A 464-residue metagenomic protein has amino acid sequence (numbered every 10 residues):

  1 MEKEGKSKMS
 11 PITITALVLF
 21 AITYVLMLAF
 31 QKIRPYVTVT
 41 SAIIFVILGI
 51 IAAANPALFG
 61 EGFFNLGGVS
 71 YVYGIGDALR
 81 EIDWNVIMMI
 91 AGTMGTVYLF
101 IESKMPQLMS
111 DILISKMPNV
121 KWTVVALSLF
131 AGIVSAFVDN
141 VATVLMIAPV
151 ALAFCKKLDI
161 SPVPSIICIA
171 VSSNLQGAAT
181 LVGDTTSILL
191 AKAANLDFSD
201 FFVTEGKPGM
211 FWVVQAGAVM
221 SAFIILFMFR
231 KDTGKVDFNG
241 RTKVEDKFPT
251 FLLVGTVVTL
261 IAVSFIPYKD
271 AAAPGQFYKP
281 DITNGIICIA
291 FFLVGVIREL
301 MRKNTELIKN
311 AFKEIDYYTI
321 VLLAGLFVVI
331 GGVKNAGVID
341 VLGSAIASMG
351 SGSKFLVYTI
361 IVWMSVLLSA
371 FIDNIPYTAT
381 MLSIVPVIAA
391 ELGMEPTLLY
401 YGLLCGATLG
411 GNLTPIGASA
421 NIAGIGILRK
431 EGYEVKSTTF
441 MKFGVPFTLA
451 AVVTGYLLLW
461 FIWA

Functional and structural regions predicted by a protein language model:
M1-E102, L108, G206-S344, F443-A464: Hydrophobic transmembrane alpha-helices of multi-pass small-molecule transporters
V18, T40-I43, T93, A126 (+7 more regions): Hydrophobic residues within alpha-helical transmembrane segments of multi-pass solute transporters/permease subunits
V25-K32, F130-D139, A170-V182, W363-Y377 (+1 more regions): Transmembrane alpha-helix interface/packing and boundary motifs in multi-pass membrane proteins, characterized by
P35, N85, W122, V163 (+5 more regions): Residues that define the loop-to-transmembrane-helix transition and helix capping in multi-pass membrane transporters
L66-V163, L322-L392: Membrane-embedded alpha-helical segments and adjacent helix-loop junctions characteristic of multi-pass solute
M109, A142-A153, I166-I167, A179-L196 (+4 more regions): Re-entrant/interfacial helical elements at transmembrane boundaries that shape and gate the permeation pathway
F154-T250, E395, A423-L457, A464: Membrane-core helix-loop-helix motifs of multi-pass transport proteins
D159, V203-V213, G325, F355-A464: C-terminal transmembrane helix pair
